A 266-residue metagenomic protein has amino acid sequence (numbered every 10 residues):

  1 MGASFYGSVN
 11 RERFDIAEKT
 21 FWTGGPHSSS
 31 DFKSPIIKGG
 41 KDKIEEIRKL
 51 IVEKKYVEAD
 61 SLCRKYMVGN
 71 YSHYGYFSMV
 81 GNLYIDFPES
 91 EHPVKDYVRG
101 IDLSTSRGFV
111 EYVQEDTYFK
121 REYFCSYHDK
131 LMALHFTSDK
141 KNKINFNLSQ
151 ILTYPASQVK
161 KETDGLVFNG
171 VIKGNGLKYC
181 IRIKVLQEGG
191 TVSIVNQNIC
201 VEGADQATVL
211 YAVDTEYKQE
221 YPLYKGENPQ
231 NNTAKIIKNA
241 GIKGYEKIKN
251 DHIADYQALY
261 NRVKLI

Functional and structural regions predicted by a protein language model:
M1-I266: Aromatic-residue-lined binding/catalytic grooves and analogous aromatic/hydrophobic interfacial grooves in multimeric
